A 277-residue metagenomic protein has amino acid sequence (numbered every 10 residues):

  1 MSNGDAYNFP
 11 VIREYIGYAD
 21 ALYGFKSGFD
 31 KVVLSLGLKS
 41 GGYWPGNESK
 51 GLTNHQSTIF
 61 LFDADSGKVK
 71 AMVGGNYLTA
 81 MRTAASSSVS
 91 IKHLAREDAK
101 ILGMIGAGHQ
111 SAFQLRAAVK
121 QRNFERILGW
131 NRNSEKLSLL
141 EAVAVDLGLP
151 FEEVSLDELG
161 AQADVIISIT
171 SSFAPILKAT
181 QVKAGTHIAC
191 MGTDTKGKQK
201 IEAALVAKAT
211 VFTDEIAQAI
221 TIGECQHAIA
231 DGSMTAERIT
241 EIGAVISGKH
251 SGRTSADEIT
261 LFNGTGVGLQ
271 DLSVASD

Functional and structural regions predicted by a protein language model:
M1-A80, S88, D98, L269-L272: N-terminal ligand-binding/catalytic initiation module
L94-I101, N123, K183-A184: Short helix-loop-beta connector
L102-G103, T260: Conserved beta-strand elements of the Class I
A107-G108: Glycine-rich Rossmann-fold phosphate-binding loop(s) that bind the pyrophosphate of adenine dinucleotide cofactors
S111-A112: N-terminal Rossmann-fold NAD(P) dinucleotide-binding loop
K120-L147: NAD(P)-binding Rossmann-fold cofactor-contacting core
L149-S233: Rossmann-like adenosine-cofactor binding region
Q199-D277: Adenosine-phosphate binding glycine-rich loop
